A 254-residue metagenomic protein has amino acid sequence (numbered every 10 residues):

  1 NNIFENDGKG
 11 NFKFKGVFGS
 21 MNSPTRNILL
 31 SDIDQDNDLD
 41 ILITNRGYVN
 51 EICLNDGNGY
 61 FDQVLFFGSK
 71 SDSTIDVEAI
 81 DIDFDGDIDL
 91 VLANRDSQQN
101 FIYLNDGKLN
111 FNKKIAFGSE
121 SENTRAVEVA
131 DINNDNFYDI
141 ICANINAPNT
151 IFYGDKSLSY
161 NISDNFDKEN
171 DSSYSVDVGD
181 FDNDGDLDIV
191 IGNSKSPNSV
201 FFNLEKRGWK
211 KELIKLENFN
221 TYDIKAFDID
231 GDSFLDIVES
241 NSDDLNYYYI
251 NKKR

Functional and structural regions predicted by a protein language model:
N1-I3, V49-I52, Q98-I102, P148-I151 (+2 more regions): Structural signal for beta-propeller blades
F4-S23, L54-D72, L104-E122, Y153-D171 (+2 more regions): Blade-edge motifs of beta-propeller repeat domains
T25, G47, T74, S97 (+5 more regions): Short coil/loop residues immediately preceding or within conserved phosphate-binding loops of NTP-utilizing enzyme
R26-Q35, I75-F84, R125-N134, Y174-N183 (+1 more regions): Beta-propeller blade termini
N37-L39, G86-I88, N136-Y138, G185-L187 (+2 more regions): Glycine-aliphatic tripeptides that mark coil-to-beta-strand junctions in extracellular and membrane proteins
I41-N45, L90-N94, I140-N144, I189-N193 (+1 more regions): Hydrophobic beta-strand segments that make up the repeating blades of beta-propeller and related beta-repeat
R95, N123-E128, A143-N146, D171-D182 (+1 more regions): Eukaryotic tandem repeat interaction scaffolds
D223-R254: Blade-level signature of beta-propeller repeat domains, shared across WD40, Kelch, NHL, RCC1 and BNR/Asp-box propellers
